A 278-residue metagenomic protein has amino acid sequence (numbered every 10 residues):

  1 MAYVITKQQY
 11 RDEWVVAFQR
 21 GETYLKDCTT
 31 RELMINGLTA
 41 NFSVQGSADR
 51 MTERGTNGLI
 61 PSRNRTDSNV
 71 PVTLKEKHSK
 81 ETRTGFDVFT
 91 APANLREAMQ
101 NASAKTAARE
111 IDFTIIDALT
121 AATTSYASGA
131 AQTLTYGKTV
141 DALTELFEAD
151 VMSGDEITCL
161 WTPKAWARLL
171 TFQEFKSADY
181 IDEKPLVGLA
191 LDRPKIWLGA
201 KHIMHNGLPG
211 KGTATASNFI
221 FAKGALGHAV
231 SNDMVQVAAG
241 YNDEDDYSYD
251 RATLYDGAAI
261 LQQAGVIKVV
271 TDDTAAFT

Functional and structural regions predicted by a protein language model:
M1-N69, A264-T274: N-terminal "assembly arms/tails" that initiate or stabilize quaternary assembly in self-assembling proteins
R50-E53, R168-T171, A259-L261: Short helix/loop capping segments that flank catalytic or ligand/cofactor-binding pockets
D67-F89: Short acidic, glycine/tyrosine-flanked loop/strand segments centered on an H-E-D-like triad
R83-V151, K268-T278: Alpha-helical scaffold segments that mediate packing/assembly in large oligomeric complexes
A121-R193: Extended, solvent-exposed, turn-rich assembly/linker loops in the middle of proteins
L191-G240: Glycine/small-residue-rich hydrophobic helix-like segments
M234-T278: Extended, compositionally biased alpha-helical segments that mediate assembly or anchoring
